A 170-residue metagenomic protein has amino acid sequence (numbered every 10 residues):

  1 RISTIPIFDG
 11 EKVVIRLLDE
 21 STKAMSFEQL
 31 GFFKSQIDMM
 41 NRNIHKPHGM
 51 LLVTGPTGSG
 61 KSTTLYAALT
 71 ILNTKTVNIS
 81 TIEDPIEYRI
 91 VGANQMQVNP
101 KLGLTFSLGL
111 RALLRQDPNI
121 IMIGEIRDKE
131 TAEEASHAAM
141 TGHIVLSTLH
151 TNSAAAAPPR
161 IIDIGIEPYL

Functional and structural regions predicted by a protein language model:
R1-L170: Short, flexible helix-loop junctions that flank or precede catalytic/ligand sites
